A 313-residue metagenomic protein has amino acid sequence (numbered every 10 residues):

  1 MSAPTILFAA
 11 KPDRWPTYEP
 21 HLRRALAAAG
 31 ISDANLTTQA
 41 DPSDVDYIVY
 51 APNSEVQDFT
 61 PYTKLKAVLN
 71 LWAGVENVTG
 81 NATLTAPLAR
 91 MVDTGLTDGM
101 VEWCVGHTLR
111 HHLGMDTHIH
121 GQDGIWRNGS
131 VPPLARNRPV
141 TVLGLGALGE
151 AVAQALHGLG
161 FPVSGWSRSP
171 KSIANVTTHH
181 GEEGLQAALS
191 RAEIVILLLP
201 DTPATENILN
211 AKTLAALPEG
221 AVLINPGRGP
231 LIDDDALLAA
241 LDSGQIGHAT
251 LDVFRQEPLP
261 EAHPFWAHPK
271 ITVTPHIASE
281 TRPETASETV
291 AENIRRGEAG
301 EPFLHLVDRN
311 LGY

Functional and structural regions predicted by a protein language model:
M1-D46: N-terminal glycine-/charge-rich "phosphate-binding" loop or analogous flexible N-terminal tail
T17-Y18, M91, G95-M100, T117-H118 (+2 more regions): C-terminal helix-to-coil terminal segments
D33-D44, V56-D58, A174-R191: Short acidic low-complexity segments
D46-G121: Phosphate/diphosphate ligand-binding glycine-rich loop within oxidoreductases
W103, H107-V131, E284-T285, V290 (+1 more regions): A charged, well-structured terminal subsegment
T117-A151, T178: Glycine-rich NAD(P)-binding loop of Rossmann-like domains
L159-N175: NAD(P)-binding Rossmann-fold cofactor-contacting core
P170-P264: Rossmann-like adenosine-cofactor binding region
